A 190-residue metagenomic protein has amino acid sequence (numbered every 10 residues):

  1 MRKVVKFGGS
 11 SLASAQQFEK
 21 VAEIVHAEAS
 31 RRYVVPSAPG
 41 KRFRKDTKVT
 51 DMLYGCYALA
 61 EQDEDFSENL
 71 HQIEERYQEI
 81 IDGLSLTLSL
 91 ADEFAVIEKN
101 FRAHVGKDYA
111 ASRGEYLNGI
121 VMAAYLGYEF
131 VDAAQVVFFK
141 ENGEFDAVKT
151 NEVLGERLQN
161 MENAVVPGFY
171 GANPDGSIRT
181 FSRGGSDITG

Functional and structural regions predicted by a protein language model:
M1-G190: Nucleotide/pyrophosphate-binding catalytic subdomain
